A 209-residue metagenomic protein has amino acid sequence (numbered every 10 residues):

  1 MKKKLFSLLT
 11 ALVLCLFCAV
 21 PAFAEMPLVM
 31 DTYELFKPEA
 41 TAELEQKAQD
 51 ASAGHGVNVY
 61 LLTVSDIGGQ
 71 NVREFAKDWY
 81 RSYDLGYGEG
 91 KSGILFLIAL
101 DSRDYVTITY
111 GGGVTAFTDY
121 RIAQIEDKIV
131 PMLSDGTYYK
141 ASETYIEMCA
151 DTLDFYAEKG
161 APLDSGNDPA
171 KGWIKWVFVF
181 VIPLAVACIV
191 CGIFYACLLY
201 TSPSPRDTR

Functional and structural regions predicted by a protein language model:
M1-K4: Positively charged n-region of N-terminal signal peptides that target proteins for export
F6-L8: Transmembrane helix-bundle segments that form internal channels/tunnels in multi-pass membrane proteins, characterized
T10-F17: Bacterial N-terminal signal peptides
F23, S52-A53, I189-L199: Short, intrinsically disordered, charge-balanced linker/junction segments flanking boundaries in proteins
F23-F180: Folded, non-transmembrane soluble domains that reside on the lumenal/extracytoplasmic side of membranes
W176-Y195: Selective detector of the "anchor" transmembrane alpha-helix that sits immediately C-terminal
Y200-R209: Single conserved hydrophobic/aromatic residue that forms the stacking wall/gate of nucleotide- or nucleobase-binding
